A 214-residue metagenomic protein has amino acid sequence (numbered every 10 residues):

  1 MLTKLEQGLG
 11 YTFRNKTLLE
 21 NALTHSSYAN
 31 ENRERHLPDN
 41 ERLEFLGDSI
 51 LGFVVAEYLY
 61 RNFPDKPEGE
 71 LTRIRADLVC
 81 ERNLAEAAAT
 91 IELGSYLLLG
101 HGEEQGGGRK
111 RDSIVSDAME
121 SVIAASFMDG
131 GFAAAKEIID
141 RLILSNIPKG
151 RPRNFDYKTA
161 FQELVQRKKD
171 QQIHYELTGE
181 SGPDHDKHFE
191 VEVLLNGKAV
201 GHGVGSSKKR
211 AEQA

Functional and structural regions predicted by a protein language model:
M1-A214: Double-stranded RNA-binding/processing signature
